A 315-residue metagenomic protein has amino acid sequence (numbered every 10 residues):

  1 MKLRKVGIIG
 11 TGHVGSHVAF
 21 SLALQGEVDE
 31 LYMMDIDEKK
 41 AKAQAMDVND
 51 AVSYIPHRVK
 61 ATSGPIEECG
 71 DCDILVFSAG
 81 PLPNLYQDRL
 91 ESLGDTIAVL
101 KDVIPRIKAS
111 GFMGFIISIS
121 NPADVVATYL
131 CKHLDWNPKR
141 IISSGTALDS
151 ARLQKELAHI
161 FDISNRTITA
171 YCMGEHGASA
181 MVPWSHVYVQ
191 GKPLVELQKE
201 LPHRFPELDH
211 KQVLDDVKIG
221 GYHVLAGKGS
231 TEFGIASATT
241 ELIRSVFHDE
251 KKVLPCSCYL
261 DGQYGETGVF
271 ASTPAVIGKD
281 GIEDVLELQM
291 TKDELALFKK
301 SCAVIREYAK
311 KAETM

Functional and structural regions predicted by a protein language model:
T11-G12: Glycine-rich Rossmann-fold phosphate-binding loop(s) that bind the pyrophosphate of adenine dinucleotide cofactors
G15-S16: N-terminal Rossmann-fold NAD(P) dinucleotide-binding loop
Q25-D29, D135-W136: Conserved S-adenosyl-L-methionine
I36-C72, R306-M315: Conserved N-terminal Rossmann-fold NAD(P) cofactor-binding segment
Y54-F115: Rossmann-like NAD(P)-binding element
D88-Q154: Rossmann-like NAD(P)(H) cofactor-binding subdomain of soluble oxidoreductases
L134-R140, D149-K292, A296-M315: C-terminal substrate-binding/catalytic lobe of Rossmann-fold NAD(P)-dependent dehydrogenases
